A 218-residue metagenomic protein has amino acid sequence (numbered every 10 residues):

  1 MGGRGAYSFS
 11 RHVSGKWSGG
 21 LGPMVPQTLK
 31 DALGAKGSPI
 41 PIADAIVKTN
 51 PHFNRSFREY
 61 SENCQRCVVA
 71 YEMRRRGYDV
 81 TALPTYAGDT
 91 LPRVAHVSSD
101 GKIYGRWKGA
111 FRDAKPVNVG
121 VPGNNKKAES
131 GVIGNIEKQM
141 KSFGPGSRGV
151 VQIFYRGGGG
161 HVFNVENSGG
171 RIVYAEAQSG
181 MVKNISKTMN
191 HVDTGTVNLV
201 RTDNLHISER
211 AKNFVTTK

Functional and structural regions predicted by a protein language model:
G2-P145, Q152-R156, G195, D203-L205 (+1 more regions): Glycine-rich short-loop/terminal segments
K141, V165, N190-H191: Short, exposed beta-strand/loop patches in secreted or surface proteins that constitute
R148-A175: Catalytic nucleophile-His microenvironment captured as a short glycine-rich beta-strand/loop that brackets
Y174-N213: Cysteine protease-like catalytic core of ubiquitin/ubiquitin-like
